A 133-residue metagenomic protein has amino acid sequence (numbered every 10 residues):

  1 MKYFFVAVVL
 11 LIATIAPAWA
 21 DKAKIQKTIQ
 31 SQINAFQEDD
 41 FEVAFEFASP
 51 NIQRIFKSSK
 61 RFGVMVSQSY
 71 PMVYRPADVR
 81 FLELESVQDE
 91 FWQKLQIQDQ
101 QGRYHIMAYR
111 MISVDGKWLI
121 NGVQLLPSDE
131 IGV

Functional and structural regions predicted by a protein language model:
M1-F4: Positively charged n-region of N-terminal signal peptides that target proteins for export
V6-L10: Hydrophobic helical h-region of N-terminal Sec-dependent signal peptides in bacterial secretory/periplasmic proteins
L11, N51, P127: Residue-level detector of flexible, active-site-proximal loop/helix-junction positions within diverse enzyme catalytic
A13-P17: N-terminal signal peptide c-region/cleavage motif recognized by signal peptidases
W19-D21: Boundary of Sec targeting at the N-terminus
A23-K27, S31, F41-D89: Short solvent-exposed beta->alpha transition segments
E83-V133: Exposed beta-sheet edge and beta->alpha loop/turn motif
